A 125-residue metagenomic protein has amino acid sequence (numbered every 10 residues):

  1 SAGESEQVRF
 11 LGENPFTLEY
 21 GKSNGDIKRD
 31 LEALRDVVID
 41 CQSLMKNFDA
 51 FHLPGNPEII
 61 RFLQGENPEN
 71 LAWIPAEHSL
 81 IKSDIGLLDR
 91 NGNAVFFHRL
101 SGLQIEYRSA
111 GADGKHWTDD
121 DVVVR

Functional and structural regions predicted by a protein language model:
E4-R125: Low-complexity, acidic interaction segments enriched in glycine
